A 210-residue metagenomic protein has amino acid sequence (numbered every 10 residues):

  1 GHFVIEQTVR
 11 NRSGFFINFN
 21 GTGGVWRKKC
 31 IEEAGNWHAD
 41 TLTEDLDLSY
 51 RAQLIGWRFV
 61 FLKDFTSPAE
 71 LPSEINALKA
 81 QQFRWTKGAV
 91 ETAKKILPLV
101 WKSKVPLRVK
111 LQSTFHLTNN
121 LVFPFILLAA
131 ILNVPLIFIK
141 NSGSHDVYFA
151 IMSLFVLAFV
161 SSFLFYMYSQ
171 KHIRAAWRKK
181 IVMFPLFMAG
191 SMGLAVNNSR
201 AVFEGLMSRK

Functional and structural regions predicted by a protein language model:
G1-E6, K28, D47, L54-R58 (+2 more regions): Flexible glycine/proline-rich, aromatic-decorated loop/lid segments
G1-L42, I75-L107, L111-T114, T118: Long helical/loop segments within the catalytic core of UDP-sugar-dependent glycosyltransferases, especially the large
I17-N18, P68-E70, P135-F138: Flexible loop/turn segments at secondary-structure boundaries
K28, D40, F65, L99 (+1 more regions): Conserved helix-loop functional segments at active or binding sites
D40, S49-P68: Catalytic donor-sugar/metal-binding loop of nucleotide-sugar-dependent glycosyltransferases
L42-D47, L186: Conserved glycosyltransferase catalytic-site signature
E70-K87, R178-I181, K210: Nucleotide-sugar-dependent glycosyltransferase catalytic core
N119-R209: Membrane-embedded multi-pass helical conduit in multi-pass membrane proteins, especially envelope-biosynthetic
